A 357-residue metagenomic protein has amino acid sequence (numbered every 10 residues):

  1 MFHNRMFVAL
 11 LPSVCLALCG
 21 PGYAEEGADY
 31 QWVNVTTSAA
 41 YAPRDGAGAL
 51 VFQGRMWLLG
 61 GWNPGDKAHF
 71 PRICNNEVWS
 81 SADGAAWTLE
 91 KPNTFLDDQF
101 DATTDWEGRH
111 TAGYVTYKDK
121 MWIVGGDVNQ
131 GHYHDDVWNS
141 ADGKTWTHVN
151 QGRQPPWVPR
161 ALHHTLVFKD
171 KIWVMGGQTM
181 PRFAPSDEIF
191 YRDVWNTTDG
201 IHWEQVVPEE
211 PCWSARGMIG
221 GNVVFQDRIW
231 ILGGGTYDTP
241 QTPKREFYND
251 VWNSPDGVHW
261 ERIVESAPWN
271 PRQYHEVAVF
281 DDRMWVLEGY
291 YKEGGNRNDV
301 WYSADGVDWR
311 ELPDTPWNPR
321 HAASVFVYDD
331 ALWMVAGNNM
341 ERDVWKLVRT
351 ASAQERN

Functional and structural regions predicted by a protein language model:
M1-N4: N-terminal secretory signal peptides that target proteins for export/translocation
V8-A17: Bacterial N-terminal signal peptides
A24-N357: Kelch-like beta-propeller repeat domains
